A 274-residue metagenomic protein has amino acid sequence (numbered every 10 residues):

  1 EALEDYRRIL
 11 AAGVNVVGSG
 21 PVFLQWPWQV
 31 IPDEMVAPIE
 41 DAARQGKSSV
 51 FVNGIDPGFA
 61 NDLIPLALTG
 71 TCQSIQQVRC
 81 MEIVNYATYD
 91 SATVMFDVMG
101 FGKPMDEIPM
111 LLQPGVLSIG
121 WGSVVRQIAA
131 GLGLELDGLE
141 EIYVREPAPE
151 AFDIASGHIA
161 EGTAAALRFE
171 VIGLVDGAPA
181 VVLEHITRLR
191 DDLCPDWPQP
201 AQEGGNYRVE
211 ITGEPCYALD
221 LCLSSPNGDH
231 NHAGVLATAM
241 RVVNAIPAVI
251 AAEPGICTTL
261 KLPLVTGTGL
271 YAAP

Functional and structural regions predicted by a protein language model:
L3-A12, S19-S49: Rossmann-fold NAD(P)-binding glycine/threonine-rich loop
E4, E34, P38, G58-F59 (+5 more regions): Conserved active-site and cofactor/substrate-binding residues in soluble primary-metabolism enzymes
V14, G20-L24, I55-D56, I83: Short, ordered loop/turn segments at secondary-structure junctions
W26, P32, I55-N61, N85: Gly/Ser/Thr-rich loops at beta-strand to alpha-helix junctions that form or flank small-molecule/cofactor-binding
G58-T71: Alpha-helical support elements that line or immediately flank enzyme active sites and cofactor-binding pockets
T69-P200, Y207-V209, H232: Active-site-lining helix/loop region of Rossmann-like oxidoreductase modules
D192, P198-P274: C-terminal helical cap and adjacent loop that interface with cofactors, partners, or active-site loops
